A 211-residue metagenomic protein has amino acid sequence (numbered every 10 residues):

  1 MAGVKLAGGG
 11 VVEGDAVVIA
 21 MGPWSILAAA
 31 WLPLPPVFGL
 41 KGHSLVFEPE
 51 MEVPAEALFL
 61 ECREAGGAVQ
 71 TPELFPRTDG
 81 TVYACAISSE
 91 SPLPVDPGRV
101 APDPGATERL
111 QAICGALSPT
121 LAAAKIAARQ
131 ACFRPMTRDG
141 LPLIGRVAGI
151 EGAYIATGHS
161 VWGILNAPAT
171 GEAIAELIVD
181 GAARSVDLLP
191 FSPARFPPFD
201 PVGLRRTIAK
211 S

Functional and structural regions predicted by a protein language model:
M1-G3: A conserved short coil-to-beta-strand element within the FAD-binding core of flavoproteins
K5-A7, C85: Beta-strand residues in well-ordered beta-sheet regions across diverse protein folds
A7-A16: Core beta-strand elements of the Rossmann-like FAD/NAD(P) dinucleotide-binding domain in flavoenzyme oxidoreductases
M21-E151: Active-site substrate-recognition segment that forms the wall of the catalytic cavity or substrate channel
G115-S211: C-terminal catalytic lobe of FAD-dependent flavoproteins
